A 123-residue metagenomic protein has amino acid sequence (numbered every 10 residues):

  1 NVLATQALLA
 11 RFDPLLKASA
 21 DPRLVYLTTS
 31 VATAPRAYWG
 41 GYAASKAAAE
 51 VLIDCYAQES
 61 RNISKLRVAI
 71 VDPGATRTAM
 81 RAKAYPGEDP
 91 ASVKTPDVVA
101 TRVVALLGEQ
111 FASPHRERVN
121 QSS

Functional and structural regions predicted by a protein language model:
L9-A10, D54: A short, exposed helix-loop element centered on a Lys and neighboring polar residues
R11-L15: A structural motif corresponding to the C-terminal end of an alpha-helix and its immediate exit/capping segment
L16-K17, P114: A short, flexible helix-to-loop-to-beta junction within the catalytic ATP-binding CA
K17, D21-N62, A75: Catalytic loop of short-chain dehydrogenase/reductase
L66, I70-V71, T78, P86-S123: C-terminal helical subdomain
